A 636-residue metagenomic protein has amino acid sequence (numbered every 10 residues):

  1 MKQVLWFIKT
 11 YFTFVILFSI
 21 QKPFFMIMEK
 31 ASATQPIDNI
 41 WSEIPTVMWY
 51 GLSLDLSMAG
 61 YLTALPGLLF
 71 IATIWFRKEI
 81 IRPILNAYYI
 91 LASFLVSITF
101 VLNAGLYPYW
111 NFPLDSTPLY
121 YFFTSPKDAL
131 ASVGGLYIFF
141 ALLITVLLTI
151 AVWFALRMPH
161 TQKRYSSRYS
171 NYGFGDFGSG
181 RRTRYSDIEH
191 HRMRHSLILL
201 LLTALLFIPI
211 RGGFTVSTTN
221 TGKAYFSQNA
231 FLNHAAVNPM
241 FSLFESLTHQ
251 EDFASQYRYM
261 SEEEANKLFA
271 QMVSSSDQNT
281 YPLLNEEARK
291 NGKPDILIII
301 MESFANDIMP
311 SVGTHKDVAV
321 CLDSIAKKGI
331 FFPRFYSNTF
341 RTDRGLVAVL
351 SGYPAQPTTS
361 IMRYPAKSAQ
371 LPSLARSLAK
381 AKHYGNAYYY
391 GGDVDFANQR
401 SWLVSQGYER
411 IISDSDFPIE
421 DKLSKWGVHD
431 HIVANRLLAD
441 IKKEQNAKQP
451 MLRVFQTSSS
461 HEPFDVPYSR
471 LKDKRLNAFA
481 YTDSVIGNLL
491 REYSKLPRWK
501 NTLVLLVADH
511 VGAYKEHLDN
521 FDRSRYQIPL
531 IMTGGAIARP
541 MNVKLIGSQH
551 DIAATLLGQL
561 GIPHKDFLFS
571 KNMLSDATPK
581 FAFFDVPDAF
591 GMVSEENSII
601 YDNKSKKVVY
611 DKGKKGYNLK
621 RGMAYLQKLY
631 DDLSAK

Functional and structural regions predicted by a protein language model:
K2-F253: Transmembrane and membrane-interface helices of multi-pass, inner-membrane envelope-modifying transferases
L17, S116, P126, V237-F241 (+5 more regions): Alpha-helix initiation and N-capping motif
I80-I84, S255-A265, I361-A366, S570-N572: Short alpha-helical "patches" and their helix-cap loops
T117, T124, N238, F253-M260 (+4 more regions): Short coil/turn linker and secondary-structure boundary residues
I138-I144, E263-F269, L403: Long, well-ordered, tryptophan-enriched scaffold segments
N229, A236-F241, E245-N285, G292 (+2 more regions): The feature marks either
A270-K636: Solvent-exposed soluble domains appended to multi-pass membrane proteins
